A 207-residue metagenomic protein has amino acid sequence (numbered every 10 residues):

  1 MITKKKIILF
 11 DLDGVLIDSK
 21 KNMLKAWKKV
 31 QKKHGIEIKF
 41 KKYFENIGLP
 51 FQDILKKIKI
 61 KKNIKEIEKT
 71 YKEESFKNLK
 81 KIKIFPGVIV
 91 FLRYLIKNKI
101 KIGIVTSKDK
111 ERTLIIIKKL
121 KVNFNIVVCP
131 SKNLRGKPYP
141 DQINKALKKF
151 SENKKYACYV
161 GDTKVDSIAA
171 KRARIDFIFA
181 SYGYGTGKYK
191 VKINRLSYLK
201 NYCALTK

Functional and structural regions predicted by a protein language model:
M1-K4, L114-K207: Asp-based, Mg2+/Mn2+-dependent phosphohydrolase catalytic module
K5-I89, Y94: N-terminal helical cap/lid subdomain that shapes the substrate entry/recognition surface in HAD-like hydrolases
V15, N22, K110-E111, V165 (+1 more regions): Conserved Rossmann-like nucleotide-cofactor binding loop
D18, I104-T106, F179: Hydrophobic residues in well-ordered beta-strands that form the structural core
A26, D53-I54, G87, R112-I115 (+2 more regions): Phosphate- and divalent-cation-binding pockets in alpha/beta enzyme and binding domains that engage nucleotide-derived
E37, K101, D176: Residue-level detector of anion-binding/catalytic polar loops
K77-I104, K110-K118, P140: Short, acidic loop-to-helix structural element flanking the phosphoryl-transfer center in phosphate-processing enzymes
